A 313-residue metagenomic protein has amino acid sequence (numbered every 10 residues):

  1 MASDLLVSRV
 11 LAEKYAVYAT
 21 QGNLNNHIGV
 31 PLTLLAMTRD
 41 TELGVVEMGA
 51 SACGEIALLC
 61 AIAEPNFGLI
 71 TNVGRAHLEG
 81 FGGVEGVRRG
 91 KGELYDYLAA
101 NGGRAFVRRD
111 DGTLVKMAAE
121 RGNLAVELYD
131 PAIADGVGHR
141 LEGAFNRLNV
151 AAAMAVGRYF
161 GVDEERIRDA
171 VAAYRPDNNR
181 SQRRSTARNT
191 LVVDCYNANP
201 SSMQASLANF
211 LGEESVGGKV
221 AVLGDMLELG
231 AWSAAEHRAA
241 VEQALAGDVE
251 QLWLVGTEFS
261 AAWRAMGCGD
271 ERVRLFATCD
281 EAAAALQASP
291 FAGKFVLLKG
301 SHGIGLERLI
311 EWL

Functional and structural regions predicted by a protein language model:
M1-A105, R109, K116-R121, G157 (+1 more regions): Phosphate-binding loop of NTP-binding sites
M37-D40, F160, E213-G217, A288-K294: Glycine-rich phosphate-binding loop signature in dinucleotide/nucleotide-binding domains
L43, F67, A152, F291-G300: Short SAM/SAH-binding signature in class I
A61, A282-P290: Short amphipathic alpha-helix with an adjacent loop that forms part of the alpha/beta core around
F67-T190, G217, E242-Q251, S260-R272: Acidic, Mg2+-coordinating active-site environments of NTP-dependent enzymes
D177, C195-E271: Active-site beta-alpha connecting loops in nucleotide-dependent enzymes
N178-R180, G303, E307-R308: ATP-dependent carboxylate/acyl-activation modules
V273-A282: Short acidic-hydrophobic, aromatic-tinged amphipathic segments that line or gate anion-handling sites
